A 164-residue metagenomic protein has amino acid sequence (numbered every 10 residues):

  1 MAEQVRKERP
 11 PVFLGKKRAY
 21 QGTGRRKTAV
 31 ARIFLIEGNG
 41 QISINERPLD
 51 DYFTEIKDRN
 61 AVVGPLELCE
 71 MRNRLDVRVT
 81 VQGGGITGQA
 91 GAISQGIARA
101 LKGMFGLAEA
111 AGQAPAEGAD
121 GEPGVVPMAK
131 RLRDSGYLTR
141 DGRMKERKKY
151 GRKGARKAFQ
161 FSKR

Functional and structural regions predicted by a protein language model:
A2-R25, A31-Q82, T87, G91 (+1 more regions): Structured, basic alpha/beta domains of bacterial-type, RNA-associated proteins
